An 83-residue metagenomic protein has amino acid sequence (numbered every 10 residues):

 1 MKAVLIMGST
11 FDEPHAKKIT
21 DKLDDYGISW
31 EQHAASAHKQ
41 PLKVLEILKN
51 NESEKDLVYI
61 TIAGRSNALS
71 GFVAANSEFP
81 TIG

Functional and structural regions predicted by a protein language model:
M1-A37: Glycine-rich phosphate/diphosphate-binding loop of Rossmann-like nucleotide-binding domains
D12-K17, P41, S66-F72: Short glycine/serine/threonine-rich phosphate/pyrophosphate-binding segments that cradle anionic phosphate groups
I28-E54: N-terminal beta-loop-helix "entrance" segment that forms/cooperates in small-molecule cofactor or anionic ligand
I47-G83: Glycine-rich phosphate-binding loop
